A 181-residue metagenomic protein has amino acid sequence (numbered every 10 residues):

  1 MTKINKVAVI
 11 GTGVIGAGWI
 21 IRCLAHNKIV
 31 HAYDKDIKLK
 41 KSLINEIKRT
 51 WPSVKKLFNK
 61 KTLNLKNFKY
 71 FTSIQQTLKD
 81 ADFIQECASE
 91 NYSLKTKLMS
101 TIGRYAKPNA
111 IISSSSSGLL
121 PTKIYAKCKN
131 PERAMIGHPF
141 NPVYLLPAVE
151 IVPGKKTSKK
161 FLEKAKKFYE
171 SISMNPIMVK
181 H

Functional and structural regions predicted by a protein language model:
M1-S53, Y105: NAD(P)+-binding Rossmann beta1-loop-alpha1 motif at the extreme N-terminus of oxidoreductases
A25, T62-F83, K164-S173, V179-K180: Amphipathic alpha-helical segments at domain termini/boundaries
H26-K28, K79, P142-V152: Acidic/polar active-site rim loop that often engages polyanionic ligands
I29-A81, N91-S93, K97: Conserved N-terminal Rossmann-fold NAD(P) cofactor-binding segment
I47-K55, Q85, A106, C128 (+1 more regions): Structural signal for hydrophobic packing residues in well-ordered secondary-structure cores of soluble enzyme domains
F83, A88-A148: Rossmann-like NAD(P)(H) cofactor-binding subdomain of soluble oxidoreductases
N130-P131, A148-H181: Internal alpha-helical scaffold of NAD(P)-dependent oxidoreductase catalytic cores
